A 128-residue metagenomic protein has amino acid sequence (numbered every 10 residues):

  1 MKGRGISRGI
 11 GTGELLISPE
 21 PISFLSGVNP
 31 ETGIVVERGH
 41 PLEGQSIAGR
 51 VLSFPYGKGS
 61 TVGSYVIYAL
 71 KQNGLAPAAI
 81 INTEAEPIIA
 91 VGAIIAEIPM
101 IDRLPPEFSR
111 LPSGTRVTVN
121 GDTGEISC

Functional and structural regions predicted by a protein language model:
G3-G9, L16-E125: Feature captures the catalytic cores and cofactor-binding loops of soluble hydro-lyases/lyases that act on carboxylate
